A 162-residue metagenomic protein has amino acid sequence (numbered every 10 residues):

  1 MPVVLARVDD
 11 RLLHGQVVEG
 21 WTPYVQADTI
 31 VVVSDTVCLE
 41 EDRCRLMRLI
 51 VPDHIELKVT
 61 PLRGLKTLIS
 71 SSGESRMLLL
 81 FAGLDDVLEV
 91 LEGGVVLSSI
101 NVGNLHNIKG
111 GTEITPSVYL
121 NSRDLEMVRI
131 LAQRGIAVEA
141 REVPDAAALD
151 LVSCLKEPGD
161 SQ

Functional and structural regions predicted by a protein language model:
M1-E56: Long, hydrophobic N-terminal alpha-helical segment
P2-A6, D28-V31, E56-K58, R76-L79 (+2 more regions): Structural motif
E19-P23, M47-R48, G64-S70, G103-N107: Short, flexible, solvent-exposed loop/turn segments with mixed acidic/basic and small polar residues
S34-C38, L62-L65, L84-D85, G103-N107 (+1 more regions): Short, ordered loop/turn segments at secondary-structure junctions
R45-R48, G73-S75, T115-P116, C154-K156: Short low-complexity, flexible loop/linker segments enriched in glycine and/or proline with clustered acidic
M47, K66, V87, L125-R129: Short amphipathic alpha-helical segments and helix-helix/interface helices
T60-G103: Ordered, amphipathic secondary-structure segments that act as subunit-interaction surfaces in large macromolecular
G93, L97-Q162: Glycine-rich, aromatic-bearing surface loops/beta-hairpins
